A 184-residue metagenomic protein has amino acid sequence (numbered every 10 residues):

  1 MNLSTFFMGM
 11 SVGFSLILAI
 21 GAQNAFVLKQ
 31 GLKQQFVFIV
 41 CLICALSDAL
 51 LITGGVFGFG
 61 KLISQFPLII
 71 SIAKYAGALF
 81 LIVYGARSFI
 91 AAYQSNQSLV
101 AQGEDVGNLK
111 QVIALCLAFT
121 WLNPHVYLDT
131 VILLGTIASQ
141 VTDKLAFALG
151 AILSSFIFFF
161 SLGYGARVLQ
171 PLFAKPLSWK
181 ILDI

Functional and structural regions predicted by a protein language model:
L3-S71, V131-A146: Juxtamembrane transmembrane-helix termini in multi-pass membrane transport proteins
T5, Q65-Q97, I152-L162, Q170 (+1 more regions): Selective transmembrane alpha-helices of multi-pass membrane proteins
T5-G9, I39, A73-K74, L81 (+4 more regions): Small-residue packing motifs within transmembrane alpha-helices
S47-F59, L81-G85, Y127, F158-A166: Alpha-helical transmembrane segments and their lipid-water interface positions in multi-pass membrane proteins
Q94-I113: Flexible interhelical linker loops that connect adjacent transmembrane helices in multi-pass membrane transporters
L109-T130: Selected transmembrane alpha-helices and immediately adjacent juxtamembrane segments of polytopic inner-membrane
V141-I157: Short alpha-helical packing/oligomerization segments
